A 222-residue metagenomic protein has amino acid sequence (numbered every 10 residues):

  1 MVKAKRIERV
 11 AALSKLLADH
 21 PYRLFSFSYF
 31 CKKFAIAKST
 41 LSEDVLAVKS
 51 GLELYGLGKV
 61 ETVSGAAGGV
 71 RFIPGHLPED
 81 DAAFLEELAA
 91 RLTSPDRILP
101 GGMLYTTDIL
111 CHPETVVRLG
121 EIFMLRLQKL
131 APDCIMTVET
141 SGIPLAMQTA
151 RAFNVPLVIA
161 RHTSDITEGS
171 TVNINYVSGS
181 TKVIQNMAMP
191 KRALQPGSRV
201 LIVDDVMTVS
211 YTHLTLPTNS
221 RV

Functional and structural regions predicted by a protein language model:
M1-K32: Extreme N-terminal segment that seeds HTH/winged-HTH DNA-binding domains in transcriptional regulators
S39: Key DNA-contact positions within bacterial/archaeal DNA-binding proteins
K59-F72: Minor-groove-contacting beta-hairpin "wing" of winged helix-turn-helix DNA-binding domains
R71-A131: Active-site-facing substrate-recognition patch
V155-L201: Short, glycine/charge-rich flexible loops or terminal/linker lids adjacent to PRPP-binding catalytic cores
T212-T218: Conserved small/polar residues in nucleotide/adenosyl-binding loops
